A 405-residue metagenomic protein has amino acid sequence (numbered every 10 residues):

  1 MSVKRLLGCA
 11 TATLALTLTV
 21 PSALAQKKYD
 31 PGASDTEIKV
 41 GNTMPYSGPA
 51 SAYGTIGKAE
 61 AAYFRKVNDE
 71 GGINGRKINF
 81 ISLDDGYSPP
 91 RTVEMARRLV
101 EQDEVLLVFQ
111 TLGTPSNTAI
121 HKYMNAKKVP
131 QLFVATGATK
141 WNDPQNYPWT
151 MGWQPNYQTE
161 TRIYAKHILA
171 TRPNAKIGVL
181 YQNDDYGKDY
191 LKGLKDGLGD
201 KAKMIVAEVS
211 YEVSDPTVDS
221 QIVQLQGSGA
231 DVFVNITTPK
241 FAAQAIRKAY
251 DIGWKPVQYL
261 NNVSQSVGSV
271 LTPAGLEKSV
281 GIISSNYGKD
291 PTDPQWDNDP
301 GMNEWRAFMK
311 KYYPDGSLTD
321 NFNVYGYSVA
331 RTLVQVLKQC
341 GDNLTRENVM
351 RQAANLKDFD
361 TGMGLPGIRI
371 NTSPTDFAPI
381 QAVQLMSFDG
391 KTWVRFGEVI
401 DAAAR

Functional and structural regions predicted by a protein language model:
M1-A10: Bacterial N-terminal signal peptides that target proteins for export
A10-T19: Bacterial N-terminal signal peptides
T19-A25: Sec/Tat signal peptide C-region and signal peptidase I cleavage site
Q26-Y29, E37, A52-K58, E70-D143 (+3 more regions): Beta-alpha junction/loop-to-helix N-cap segments that form part of ligand/metal-binding clefts
Y29-A61, L83-P90, L112-G113, L180-K188 (+3 more regions): Extracytoplasmic "Venus flytrap"
P90-E94, E101, T139-N142, Y147-G253 (+1 more regions): Extracellular/periplasmic Venus flytrap/periplasmic-binding protein
A249-Y325, V399-A403: Extracellular/periplasmic periplasmic-binding protein-like sensory domains
K311, D315-N323, V334-W393: Segments of small-molecule ligand-sensing domains
